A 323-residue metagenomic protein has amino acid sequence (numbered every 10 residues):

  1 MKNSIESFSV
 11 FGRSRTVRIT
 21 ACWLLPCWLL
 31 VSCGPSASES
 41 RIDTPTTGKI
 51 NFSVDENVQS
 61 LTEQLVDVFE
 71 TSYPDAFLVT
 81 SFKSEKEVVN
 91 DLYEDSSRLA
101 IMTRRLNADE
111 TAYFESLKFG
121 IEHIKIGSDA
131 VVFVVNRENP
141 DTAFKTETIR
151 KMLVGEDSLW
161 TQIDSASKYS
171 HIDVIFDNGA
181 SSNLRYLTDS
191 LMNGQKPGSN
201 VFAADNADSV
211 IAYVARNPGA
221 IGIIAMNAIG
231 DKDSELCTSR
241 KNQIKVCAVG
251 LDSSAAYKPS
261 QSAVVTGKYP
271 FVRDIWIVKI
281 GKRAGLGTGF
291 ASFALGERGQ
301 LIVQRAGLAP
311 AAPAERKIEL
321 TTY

Functional and structural regions predicted by a protein language model:
M1-S53, T322-Y323: Bacterial Sec-dependent N-terminal signal peptides
C33-P74, L78-K86, N90-Y93, G127 (+1 more regions): Exported/periplasmic ABC-transporter solute-binding proteins
K86-L117, K232: Pocket-flanking alpha-helical
K118-E122: Periplasmic N-terminal soluble interaction domains immediately after the signal peptide in Gram-negative
